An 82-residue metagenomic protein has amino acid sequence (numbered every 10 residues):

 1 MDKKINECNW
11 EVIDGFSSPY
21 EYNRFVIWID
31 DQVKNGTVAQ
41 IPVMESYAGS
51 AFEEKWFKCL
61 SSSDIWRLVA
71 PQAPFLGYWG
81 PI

Functional and structural regions predicted by a protein language model:
M1-S50, G80-I82: N-terminal domain-onset segments
S50-I82: Short, compact, well-ordered microdomains
